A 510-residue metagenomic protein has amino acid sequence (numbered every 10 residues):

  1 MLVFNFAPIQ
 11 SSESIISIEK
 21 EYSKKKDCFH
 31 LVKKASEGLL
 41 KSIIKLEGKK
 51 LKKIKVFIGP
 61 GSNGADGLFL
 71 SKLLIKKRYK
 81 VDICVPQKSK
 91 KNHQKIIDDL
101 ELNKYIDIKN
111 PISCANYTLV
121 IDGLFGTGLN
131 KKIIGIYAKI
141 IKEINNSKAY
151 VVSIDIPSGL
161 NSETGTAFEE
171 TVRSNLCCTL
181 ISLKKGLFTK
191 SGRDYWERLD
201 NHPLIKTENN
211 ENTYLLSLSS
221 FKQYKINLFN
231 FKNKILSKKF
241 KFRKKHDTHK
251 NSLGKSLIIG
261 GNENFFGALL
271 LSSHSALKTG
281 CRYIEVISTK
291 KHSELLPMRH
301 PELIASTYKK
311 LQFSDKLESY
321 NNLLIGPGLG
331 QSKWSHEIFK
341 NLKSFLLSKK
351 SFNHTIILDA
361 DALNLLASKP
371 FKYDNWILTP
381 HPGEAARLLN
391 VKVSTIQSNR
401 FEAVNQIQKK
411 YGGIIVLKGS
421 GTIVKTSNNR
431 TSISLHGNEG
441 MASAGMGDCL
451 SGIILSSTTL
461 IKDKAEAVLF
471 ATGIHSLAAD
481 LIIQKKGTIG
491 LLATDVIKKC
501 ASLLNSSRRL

Functional and structural regions predicted by a protein language model:
M1-I83, L187-T355, A360, N364-I377 (+2 more regions): Small-residue (G/A/S/T)-rich helix-start motifs and N-terminal tracts that mark the onset
F69-N145, E294-S306, S314: N-terminal small/polar loop signature for handling phosphorylated ligands or for N-terminal nucleophile
Q87-S89, I156-S158, K291, A362: Short beta-alpha junction loops
N92, I136, E170-R173, G445 (+1 more regions): Short acidic-hydrophobic sequence patches enriched in Asp/Glu that either
C114-T118, T171, L317-E318, F371: A short, aliphatic-rich alpha-helical micro-motif
T118-L119, L124-Y224: Internal gly/pro-rich beta-alpha loop/helix module that stabilizes soluble enzyme cofactors or their anionic handles
